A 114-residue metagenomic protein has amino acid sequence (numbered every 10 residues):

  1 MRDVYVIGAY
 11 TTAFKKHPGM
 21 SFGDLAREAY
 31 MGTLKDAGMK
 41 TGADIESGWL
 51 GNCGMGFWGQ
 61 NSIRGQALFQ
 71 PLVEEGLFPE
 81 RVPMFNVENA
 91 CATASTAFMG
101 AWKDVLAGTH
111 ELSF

Functional and structural regions predicted by a protein language model:
M1-G23: Condensing-enzyme catalytic core mediating Claisen C-C bond formation in acyl metabolism
R2, A43, G108: Structured loop/turn residues at beta-strand edges in well-structured enzyme cores
Y5, F14-H17, N52-L112: Conserved catalytic cysteine-centered active-site region of acyl-thioester-dependent Claisen-condensing enzymes
I7, G48-W49: Glycine- and acidic-rich phosphate- and metal-coordinating loops
A26-L34, S95-M99: Short, hydrophobic/amphipathic alpha-helical packing segments that form internal helix faces or helix-helix interfaces
Y30-K35, Q66-Q70: Short, well-ordered amphipathic alpha-helices
M31-E46: Phosphate/pyrophosphate-binding loops at sites that engage ATP/ADP/AMP, CoA/4′-phosphopantetheine, polyphosphate
A43-S47, V82-F85: Residue-level recognition of the N-termini of beta-strands and the immediately preceding loop/turn
